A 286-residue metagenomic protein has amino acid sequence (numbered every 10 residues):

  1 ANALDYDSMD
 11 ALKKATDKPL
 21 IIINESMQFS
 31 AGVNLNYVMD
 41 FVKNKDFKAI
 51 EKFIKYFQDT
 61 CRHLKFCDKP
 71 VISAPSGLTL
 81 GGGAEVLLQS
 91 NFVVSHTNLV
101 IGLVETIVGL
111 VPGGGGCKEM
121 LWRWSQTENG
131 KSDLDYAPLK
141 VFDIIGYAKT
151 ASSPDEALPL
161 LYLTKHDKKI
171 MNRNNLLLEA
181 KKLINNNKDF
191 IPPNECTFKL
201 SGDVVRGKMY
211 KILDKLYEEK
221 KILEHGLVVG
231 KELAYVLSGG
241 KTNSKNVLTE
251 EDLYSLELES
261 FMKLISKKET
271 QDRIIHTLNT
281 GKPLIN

Functional and structural regions predicted by a protein language model:
A1-I21, E128-K149, S153, P159 (+2 more regions): Intrinsically disordered, low-complexity segments enriched in small/flexible residues
A1-N2, Q28, L78, L110: Short strand->helix junction
A3-K48, K55-A74, H96-V100: A structural preference for short, pocket-lining loop segments at secondary-structure junctions
A31-V33, K55-F57, L88-F92, G230-A234 (+1 more regions): Short hydrophobic/aromatic-rich motifs at helix boundaries and adjacent loops
K43-D46, I50, E250, K263: Alpha-helix initiation/capping motif
I50-I54, Q58, R62-C196: Conserved catalytic cores of soluble enzyme domains, especially glycine-rich substrate-binding beta-alpha loops
